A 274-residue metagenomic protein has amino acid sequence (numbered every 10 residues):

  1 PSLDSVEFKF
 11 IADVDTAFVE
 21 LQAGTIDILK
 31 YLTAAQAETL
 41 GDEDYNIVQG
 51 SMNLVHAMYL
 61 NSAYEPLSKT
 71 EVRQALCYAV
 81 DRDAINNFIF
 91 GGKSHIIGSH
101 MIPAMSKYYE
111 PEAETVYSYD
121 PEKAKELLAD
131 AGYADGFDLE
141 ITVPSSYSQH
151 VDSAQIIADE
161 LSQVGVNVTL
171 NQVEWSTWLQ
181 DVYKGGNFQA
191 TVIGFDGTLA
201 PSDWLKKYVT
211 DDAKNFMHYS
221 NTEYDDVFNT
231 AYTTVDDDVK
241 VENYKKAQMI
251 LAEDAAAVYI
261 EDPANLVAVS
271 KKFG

Functional and structural regions predicted by a protein language model:
P1-D4, T70, P121-E140: Immediate post-signal peptide segment of exported/extracytoplasmic ligand-binding proteins
P1-E38, N167: Ligand-site clamp/hinge motif
L3-K9, G136-S145, V168-N171, Q189: Short, well-ordered beta-strand elements
D15-T25, T39-D42, E71, Q155-V164 (+1 more regions): Short helices/loops that flank or line small-molecule/ion binding pockets
L32-E43, G197-S202: A ligand-binding cleft/hinge motif common to bilobed small-molecule-binding domains
M52-A75, A79, F88, P263-A264: A bilobed periplasmic-binding-protein/Venus flytrap-type ligand-binding module shared by bacterial periplasmic
C77-Y108, Q149-A158, L179-G274: Detector for C-terminal structural segments
I96-D130, Y147-H150: Structural transition elements
